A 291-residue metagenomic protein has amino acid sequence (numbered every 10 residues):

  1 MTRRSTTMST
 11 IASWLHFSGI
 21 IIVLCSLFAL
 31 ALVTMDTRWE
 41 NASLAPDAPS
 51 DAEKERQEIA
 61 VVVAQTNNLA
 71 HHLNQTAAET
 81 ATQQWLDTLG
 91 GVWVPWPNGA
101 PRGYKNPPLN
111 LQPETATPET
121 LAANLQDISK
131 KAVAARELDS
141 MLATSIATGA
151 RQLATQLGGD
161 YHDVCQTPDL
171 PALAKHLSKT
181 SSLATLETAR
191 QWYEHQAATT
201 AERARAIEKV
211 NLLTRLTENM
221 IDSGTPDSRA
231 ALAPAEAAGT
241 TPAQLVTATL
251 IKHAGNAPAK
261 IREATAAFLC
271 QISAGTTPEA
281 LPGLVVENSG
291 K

Functional and structural regions predicted by a protein language model:
T2-K291: All-alpha RGS (Regulator of G-protein Signaling) helical domain and cognate RGS-like helical scaffolds
